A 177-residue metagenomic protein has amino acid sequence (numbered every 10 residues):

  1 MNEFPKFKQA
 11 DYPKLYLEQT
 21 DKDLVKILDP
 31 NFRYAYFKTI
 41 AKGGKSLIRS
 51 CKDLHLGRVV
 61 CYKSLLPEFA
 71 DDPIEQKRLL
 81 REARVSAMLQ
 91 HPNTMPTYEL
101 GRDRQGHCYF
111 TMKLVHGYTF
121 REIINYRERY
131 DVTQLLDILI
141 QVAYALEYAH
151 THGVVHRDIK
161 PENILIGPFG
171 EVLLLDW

Functional and structural regions predicted by a protein language model:
F37-G43, I48: Protein kinase glycine-rich loop
K52-V59: Conserved N-lobe loop of protein kinases adjacent to the ATP-binding glycine-rich P-loop
L66-M88: AlphaC helix of the eukaryotic protein kinase fold
E99-G101: A short, aromatic-enriched beta-strand patch in the conserved N-lobe beta-sheet of the protein kinase catalytic domain
Q105-T119: Conserved short submotifs of the Hanks-type protein kinase catalytic core that shape the nucleotide-binding pocket
F120-Y130: AlphaC helix of the protein kinase catalytic domain
I138-L139: Activation segment signature within eukaryotic-like protein kinase domains
Y144-V154: Protein kinase catalytic-loop region centered on the HRD/HxD motif
